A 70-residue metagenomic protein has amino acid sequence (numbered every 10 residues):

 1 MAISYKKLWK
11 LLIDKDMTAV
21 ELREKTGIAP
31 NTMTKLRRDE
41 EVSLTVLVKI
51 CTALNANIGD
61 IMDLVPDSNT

Functional and structural regions predicted by a protein language model:
M1-V20: A short, Lys/Arg-rich alpha-helix, primarily the initiator
A2, K10-L11, M62-T70: Short, charged recognition helix plus adjacent turn of helix-turn-helix-like nucleic-acid-binding domains
L12, R23, R37, C51: The alpha-helix within a helix-turn-helix
I13, G27, R38, P66: Residue-level detection of the helix-turn-helix DNA-binding "recognition helix"
D16-T34: Short alpha-helical DNA-recognition segment
E40-T52: Short, basic-rich loop-to-helix N-cap that marks the start of a DNA-contacting helix
